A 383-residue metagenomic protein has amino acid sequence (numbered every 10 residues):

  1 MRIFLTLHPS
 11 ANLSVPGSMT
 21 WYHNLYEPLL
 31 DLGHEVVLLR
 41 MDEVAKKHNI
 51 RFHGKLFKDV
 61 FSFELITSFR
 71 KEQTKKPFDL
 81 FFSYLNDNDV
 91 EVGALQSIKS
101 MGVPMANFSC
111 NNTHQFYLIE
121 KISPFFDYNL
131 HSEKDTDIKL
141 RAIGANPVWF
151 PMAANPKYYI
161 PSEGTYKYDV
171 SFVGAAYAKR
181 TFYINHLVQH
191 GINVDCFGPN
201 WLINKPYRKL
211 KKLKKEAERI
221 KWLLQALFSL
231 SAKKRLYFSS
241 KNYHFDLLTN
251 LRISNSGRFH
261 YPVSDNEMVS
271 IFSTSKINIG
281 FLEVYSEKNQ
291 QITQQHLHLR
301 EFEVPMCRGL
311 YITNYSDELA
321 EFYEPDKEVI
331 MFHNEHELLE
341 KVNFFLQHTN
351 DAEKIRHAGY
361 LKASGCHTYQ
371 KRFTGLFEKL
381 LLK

Functional and structural regions predicted by a protein language model:
M1-F52, L85, V90-G93, Y128-L319: Nucleotide-sugar donor-binding catalytic core of glycosyltransferases
R51-Q73: Glycine-rich, highly charged phosphate/nucleotide-binding loops
E72-N88: Short N-terminal targeting/anchoring amphipathic segment
T74, K121-I122, I271: Structural alpha-helical scaffold elements that stabilize or flank donor/cofactor-binding regions in carbohydrate
S97-N112, L130: Active-site proximal beta-strand in glycosyltransferases
L118-N129: A conserved, positively charged/aromatic
V329-E335, F345-T349: Conserved acidic donor-binding segment of nucleotide-sugar-dependent glycosyltransferases
Q347-E378: A charged, aromatic-enriched C-terminal amphipathic alpha-helix characteristic of glycosyltransferases across folds
